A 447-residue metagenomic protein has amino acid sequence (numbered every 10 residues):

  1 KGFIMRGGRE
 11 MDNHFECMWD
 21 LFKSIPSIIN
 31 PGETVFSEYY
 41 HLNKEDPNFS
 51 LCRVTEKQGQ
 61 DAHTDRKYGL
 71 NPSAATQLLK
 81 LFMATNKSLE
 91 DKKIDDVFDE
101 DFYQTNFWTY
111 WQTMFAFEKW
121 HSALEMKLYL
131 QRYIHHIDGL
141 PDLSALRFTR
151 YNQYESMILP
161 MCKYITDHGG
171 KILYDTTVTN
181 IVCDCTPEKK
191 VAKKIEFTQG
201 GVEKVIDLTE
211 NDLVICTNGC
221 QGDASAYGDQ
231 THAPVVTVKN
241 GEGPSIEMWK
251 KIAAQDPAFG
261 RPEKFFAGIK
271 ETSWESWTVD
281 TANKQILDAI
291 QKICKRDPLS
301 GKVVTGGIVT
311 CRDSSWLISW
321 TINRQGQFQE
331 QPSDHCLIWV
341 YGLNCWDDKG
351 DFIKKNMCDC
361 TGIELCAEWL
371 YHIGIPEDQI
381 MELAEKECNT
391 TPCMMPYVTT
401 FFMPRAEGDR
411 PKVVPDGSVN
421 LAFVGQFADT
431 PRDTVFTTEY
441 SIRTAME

Functional and structural regions predicted by a protein language model:
K1-E10, G32, F102, N106 (+5 more regions): Beta1-alpha1 glycine-rich phosphate/pyrophosphate-binding loop at the start of Rossmann-like nucleotide-binding domains
K1-I28, V35: Glycine-rich FAD cofactor-binding loop and adjacent beta-loop-alpha segment at the N-terminus of flavoprotein
F3-E10, K67-L70, F82, D95 (+6 more regions): Conserved aromatic-histidine-acidic binding/catalytic patches
C17-S24, Y110, S156-D167, E364-H372 (+1 more regions): Amphipathic alpha-helical segments that form well-ordered structural scaffolds and often line/cohere around active
S27-H135, L146-F148: Rossmann-like flavin
D46-K57, V182-F197, P392-G408: Charged, often glycine-rich, active-site loop that binds/positions anionic groups
R132-L213, N218, T231, T237-V238 (+1 more regions): Helical element adjacent to the flavin cofactor pocket in flavoenzyme catalytic cores
H136-T149, D207, N211-E447: C-terminal segments that line or cap access tunnels to active or ligand-binding sites in enzymes and enzyme-associated
